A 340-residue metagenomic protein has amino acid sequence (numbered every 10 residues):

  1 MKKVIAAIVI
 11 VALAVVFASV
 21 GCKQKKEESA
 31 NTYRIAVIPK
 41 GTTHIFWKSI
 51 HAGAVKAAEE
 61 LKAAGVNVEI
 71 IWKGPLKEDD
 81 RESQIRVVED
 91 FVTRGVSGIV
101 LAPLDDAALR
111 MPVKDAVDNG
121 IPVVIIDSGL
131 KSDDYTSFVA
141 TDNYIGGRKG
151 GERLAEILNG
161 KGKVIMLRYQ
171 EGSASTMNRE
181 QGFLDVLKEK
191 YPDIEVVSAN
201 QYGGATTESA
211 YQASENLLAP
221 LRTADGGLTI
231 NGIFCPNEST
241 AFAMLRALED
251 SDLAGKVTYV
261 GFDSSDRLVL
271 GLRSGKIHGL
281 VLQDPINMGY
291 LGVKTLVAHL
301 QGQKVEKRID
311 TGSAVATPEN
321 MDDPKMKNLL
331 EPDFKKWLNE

Functional and structural regions predicted by a protein language model:
M1-V4, V9: Positively charged n-region of N-terminal signal peptides that target proteins for export
I8-V16: Bacterial N-terminal signal peptides
C22-E340: A residue-level marker of the well-folded mature domains of exported/periplasmic proteins
